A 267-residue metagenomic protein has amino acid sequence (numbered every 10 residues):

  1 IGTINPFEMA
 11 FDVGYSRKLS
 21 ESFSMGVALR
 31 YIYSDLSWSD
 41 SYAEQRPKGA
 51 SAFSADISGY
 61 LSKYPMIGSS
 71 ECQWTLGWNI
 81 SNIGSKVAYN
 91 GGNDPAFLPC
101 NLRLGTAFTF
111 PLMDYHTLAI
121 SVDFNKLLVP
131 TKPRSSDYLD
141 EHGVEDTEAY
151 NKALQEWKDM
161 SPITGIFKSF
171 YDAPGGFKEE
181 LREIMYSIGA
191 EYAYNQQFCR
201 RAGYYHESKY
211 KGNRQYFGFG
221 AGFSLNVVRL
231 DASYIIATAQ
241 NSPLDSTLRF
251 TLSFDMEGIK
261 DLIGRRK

Functional and structural regions predicted by a protein language model:
I1-K267: Outer-membrane beta-barrel porins/channels
